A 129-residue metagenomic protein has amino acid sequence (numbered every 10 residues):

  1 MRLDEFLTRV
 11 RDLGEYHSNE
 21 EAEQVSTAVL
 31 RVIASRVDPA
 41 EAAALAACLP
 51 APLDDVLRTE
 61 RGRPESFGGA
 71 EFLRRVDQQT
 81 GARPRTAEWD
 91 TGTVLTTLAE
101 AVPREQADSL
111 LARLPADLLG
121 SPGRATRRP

Functional and structural regions predicted by a protein language model:
M1-H17, F67-A82: Short, flexible domain-boundary/linker segments around small modular repeats
V10-G14, S18-P64: Acidic (E/D-rich), amphipathic helical modules within compact regulatory domains
S18-A28, A34-A40, A82-T93, A99-D108: Short, low-complexity cationic-aromatic patches
A42-A44, R63-F67, A107-L110, R127-P129: Juxtamembrane/interface motifs at transmembrane-helix termini
P52-E105: Short, solvent-exposed interaction modules
T97-P129: Preference for long, well-ordered alpha-helical segments
